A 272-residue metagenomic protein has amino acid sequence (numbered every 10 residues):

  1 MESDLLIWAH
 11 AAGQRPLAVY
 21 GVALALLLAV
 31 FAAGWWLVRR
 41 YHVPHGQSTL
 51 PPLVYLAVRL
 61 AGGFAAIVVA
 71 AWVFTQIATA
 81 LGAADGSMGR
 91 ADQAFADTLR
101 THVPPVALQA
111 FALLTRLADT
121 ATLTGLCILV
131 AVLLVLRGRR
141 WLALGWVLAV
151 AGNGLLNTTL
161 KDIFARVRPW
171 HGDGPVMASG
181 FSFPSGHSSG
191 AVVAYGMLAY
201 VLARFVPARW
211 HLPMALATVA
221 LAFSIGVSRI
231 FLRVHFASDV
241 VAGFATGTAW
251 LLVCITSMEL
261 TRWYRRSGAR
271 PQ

Functional and structural regions predicted by a protein language model:
M1-T122, F164, R168-P169, G174: N-terminal transmembrane-helix/juxtamembrane module of multi-pass inner/ER membrane proteins
S3-V22, W170-Q272: Membrane-embedded catalytic cores of phosphoryl/pyrophosphoryl-handling enzymes
A18-L26, Y55-G63, W141-A149, P213-A217 (+1 more regions): Alpha-helical transmembrane segments of integral membrane proteins
A32-P44, V132-R140, L198-V206, V253-E259: Structural signal for the C-terminal ends of transmembrane alpha-helices and the immediately following loop
W72, A149-T158, L221-I225, R229: Alpha-helical transmembrane segments of multi-pass membrane proteins
T79-R100, A121, G125-L216: Membrane-interface loops
